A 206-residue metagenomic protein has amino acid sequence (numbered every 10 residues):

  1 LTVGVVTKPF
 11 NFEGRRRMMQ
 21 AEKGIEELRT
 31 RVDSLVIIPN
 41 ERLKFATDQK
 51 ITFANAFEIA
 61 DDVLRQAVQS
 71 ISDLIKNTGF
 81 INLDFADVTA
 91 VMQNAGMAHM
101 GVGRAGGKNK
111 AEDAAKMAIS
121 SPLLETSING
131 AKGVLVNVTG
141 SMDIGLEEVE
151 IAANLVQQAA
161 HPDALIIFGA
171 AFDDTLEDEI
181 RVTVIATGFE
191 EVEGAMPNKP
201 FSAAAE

Functional and structural regions predicted by a protein language model:
L1-E206: Tubulin/FtsZ superfamily GTPase core signature
